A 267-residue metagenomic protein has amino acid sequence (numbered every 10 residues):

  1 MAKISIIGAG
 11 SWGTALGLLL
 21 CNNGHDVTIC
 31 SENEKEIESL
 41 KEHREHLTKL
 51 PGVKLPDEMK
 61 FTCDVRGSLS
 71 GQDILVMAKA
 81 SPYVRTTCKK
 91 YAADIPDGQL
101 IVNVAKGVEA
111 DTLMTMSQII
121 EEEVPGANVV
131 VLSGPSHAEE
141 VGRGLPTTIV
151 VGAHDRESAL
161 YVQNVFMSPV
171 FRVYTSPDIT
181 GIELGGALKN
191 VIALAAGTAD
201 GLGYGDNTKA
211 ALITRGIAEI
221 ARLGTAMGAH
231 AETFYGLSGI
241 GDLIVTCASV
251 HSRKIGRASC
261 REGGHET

Functional and structural regions predicted by a protein language model:
M1-V53, K60-C63: NAD(P)+-binding Rossmann beta1-loop-alpha1 motif at the extreme N-terminus of oxidoreductases
L55, F61-S70, I74-P146, V162: Rossmann-like NAD(P)(H) cofactor-binding subdomain of soluble oxidoreductases
S70-G71, L188, I240: Alpha-helix C-terminal capping/helix-to-coil transition sites in glycosyltransferase folds
Y83, D94, I119-A127, P146-T233: Internal alpha-helical scaffold of NAD(P)-dependent oxidoreductase catalytic cores
A258-G264: Conserved small/polar residues in nucleotide/adenosyl-binding loops
